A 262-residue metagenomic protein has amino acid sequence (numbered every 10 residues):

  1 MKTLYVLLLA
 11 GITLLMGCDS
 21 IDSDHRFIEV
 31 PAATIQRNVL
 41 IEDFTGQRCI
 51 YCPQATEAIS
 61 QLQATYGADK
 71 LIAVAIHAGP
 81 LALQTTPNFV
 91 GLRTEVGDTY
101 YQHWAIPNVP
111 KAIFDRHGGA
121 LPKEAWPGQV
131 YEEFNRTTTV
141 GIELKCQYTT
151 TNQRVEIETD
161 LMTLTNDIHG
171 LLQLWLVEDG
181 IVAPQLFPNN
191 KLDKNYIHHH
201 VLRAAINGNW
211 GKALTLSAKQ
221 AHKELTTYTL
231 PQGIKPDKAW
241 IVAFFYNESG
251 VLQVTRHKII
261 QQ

Functional and structural regions predicted by a protein language model:
T3, G11-L40, F44, I50: Bacterial Sec-dependent N-terminal signal peptides
L9-A10, L172: Conserved active-site beta-strand-loop modules that form the wall/rim of enzyme catalytic pockets and either contain
I12, T65-A68, I106: Alpha-helix termination/capping residues and helix-transition junctions
A33-V39, Q54, Q61, G91-T94 (+1 more regions): Membrane engagement elements in two modes
N38-V39, A68-I72, N108-V109: Loop/turn elements at helix/coil->beta-strand transitions in domains of secreted/extracellular proteins
F44-A55, A73: The canonical Cys-X-X-Cys-His
Y51-G67: Typically the conserved alpha-helix immediately C-terminal to a functionally engaged Cys/Sec in thioredoxin-like
A75-Q262: Short, conserved sequence motifs used for protein processing/export or organelle targeting and for catalysis
